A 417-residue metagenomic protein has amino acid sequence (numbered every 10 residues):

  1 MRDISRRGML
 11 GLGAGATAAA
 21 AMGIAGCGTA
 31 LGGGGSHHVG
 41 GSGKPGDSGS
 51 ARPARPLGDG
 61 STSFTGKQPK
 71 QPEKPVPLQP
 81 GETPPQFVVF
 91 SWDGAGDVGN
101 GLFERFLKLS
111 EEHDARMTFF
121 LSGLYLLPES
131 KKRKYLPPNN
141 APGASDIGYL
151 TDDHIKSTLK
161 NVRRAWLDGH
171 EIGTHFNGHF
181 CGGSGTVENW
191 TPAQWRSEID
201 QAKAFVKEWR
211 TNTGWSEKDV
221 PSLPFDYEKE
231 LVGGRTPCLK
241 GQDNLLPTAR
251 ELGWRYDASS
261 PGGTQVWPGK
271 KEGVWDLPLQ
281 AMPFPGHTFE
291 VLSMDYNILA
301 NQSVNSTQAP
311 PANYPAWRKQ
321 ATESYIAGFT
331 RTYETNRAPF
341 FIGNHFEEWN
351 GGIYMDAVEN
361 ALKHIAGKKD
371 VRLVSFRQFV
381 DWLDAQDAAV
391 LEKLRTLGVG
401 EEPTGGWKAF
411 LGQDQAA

Functional and structural regions predicted by a protein language model:
M1-T17: N-terminal secretory signal peptides and thylakoid transit peptides that target proteins across membranes
A19, C27, L31, L126-P128 (+6 more regions): Flexible loop/turn segments at secondary-structure boundaries
M22-P45: C-terminal region of N-terminal signal peptides and the immediate post-cleavage residues of exported proteins
G43-S63, L136-D152, D219-N336, D387-G398 (+1 more regions): Active-site-adjacent pocket scaffolds in enzyme catalytic domains
G58-E171, G178-G182, F205, T213-P247 (+5 more regions): Active-site beta->alpha N-cap acidic-glycine motif
S61-F64, Q71, E82, T118 (+2 more regions): C-terminal domain-boundary segment and adjacent tail
G101-R105, S157-K160, Q194-S197, Q201-A204 (+5 more regions): Extracytoplasmic/secreted proteins, especially bacterial periplasmic and envelope-associated proteins
G183-I199: Active-site cleft segment of glycoside hydrolase catalytic domains centered on the general acid/base Glu
